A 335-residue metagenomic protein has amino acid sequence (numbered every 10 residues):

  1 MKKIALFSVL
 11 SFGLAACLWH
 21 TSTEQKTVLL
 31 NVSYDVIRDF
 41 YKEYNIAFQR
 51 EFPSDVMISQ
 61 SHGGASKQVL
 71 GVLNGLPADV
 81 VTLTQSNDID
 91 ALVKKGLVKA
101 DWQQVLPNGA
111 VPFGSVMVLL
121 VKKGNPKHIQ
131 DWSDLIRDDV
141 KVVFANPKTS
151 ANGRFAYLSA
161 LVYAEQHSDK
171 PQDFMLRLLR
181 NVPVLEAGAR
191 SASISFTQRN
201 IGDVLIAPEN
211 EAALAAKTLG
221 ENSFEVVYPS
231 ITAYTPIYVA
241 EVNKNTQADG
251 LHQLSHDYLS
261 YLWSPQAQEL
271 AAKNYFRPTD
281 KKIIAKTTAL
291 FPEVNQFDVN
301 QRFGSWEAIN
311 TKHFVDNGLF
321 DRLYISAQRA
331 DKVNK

Functional and structural regions predicted by a protein language model:
M1-I4: Positively charged n-region of N-terminal signal peptides that target proteins for export
C17-K95, V105-L106, P208, R329 (+1 more regions): Early extracytoplasmic/lumenal segment of secretory-pathway proteins
N45-P53, S133-S195: Ligand-binding cleft/hinge of the Venus flytrap
L92-P107, L214-Y228: Ligand-binding "clamshell"
V93-Y163: A conserved helix-loop-strand patch within extracytoplasmic ligand-binding domains of the periplasmic binding
V111-V118, M175-L179, E186-A187, L219-Q253: Periplasmic-binding protein-like
Q166-I231: Ligand-binding pocket segment of bilobal, Venus flytrap-like solute-binding proteins
T246-K335: Extracellular/periplasmic juxtamembrane helices and adjacent flexible linkers that interface with membrane partners
